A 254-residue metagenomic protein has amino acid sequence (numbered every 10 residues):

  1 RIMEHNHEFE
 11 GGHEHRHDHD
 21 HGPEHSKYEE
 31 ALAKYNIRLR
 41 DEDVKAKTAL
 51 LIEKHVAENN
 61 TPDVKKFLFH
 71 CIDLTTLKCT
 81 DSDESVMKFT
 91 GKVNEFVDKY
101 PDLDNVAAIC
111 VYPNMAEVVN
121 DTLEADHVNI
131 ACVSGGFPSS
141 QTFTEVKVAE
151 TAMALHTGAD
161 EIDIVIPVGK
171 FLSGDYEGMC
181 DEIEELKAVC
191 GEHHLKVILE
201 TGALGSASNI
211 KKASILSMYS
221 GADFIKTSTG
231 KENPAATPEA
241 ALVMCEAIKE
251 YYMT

Functional and structural regions predicted by a protein language model:
I2-P23: Histidine-centered metal-binding segments
D20, R40-D41, P167, D175: Poly-acidic low-complexity segments
H21-D63, F67: Conserved, well-structured core domains of diverse proteins
E58-F69, T80-D104, N114-T254: Alpha/beta enzyme core
L77: A short, histidine- and acid-enriched strand-loop-helix "catalytic/donor-clamping" loop that lines the nucleotide-sugar
I109-V111: Short, hydrophobic beta-strand segments that form beta-sheet elements in well-ordered domains
